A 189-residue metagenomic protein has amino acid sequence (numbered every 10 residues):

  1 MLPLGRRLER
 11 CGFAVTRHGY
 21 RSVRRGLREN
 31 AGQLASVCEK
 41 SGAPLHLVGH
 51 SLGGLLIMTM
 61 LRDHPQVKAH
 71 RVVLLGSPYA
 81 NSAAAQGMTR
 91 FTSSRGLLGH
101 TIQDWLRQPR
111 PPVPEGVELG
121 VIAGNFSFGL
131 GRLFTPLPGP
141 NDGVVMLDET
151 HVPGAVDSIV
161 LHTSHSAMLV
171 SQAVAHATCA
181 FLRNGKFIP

Functional and structural regions predicted by a protein language model:
M1-L4, V174: Short N-terminal amphipathic alpha-helix/helix-capping patch enriched in small hydrophobics with frequent Ser/Thr
P3-E118, F134-L137, D142: Serine-dependent carboxylesterase/thioesterase catalytic core of lipase-like alpha/beta-hydrolase/SGNH enzymes
E115-P189: C-terminal catalytic-base region of ester-bond hydrolases, centering on the histidine of the charge-relay
